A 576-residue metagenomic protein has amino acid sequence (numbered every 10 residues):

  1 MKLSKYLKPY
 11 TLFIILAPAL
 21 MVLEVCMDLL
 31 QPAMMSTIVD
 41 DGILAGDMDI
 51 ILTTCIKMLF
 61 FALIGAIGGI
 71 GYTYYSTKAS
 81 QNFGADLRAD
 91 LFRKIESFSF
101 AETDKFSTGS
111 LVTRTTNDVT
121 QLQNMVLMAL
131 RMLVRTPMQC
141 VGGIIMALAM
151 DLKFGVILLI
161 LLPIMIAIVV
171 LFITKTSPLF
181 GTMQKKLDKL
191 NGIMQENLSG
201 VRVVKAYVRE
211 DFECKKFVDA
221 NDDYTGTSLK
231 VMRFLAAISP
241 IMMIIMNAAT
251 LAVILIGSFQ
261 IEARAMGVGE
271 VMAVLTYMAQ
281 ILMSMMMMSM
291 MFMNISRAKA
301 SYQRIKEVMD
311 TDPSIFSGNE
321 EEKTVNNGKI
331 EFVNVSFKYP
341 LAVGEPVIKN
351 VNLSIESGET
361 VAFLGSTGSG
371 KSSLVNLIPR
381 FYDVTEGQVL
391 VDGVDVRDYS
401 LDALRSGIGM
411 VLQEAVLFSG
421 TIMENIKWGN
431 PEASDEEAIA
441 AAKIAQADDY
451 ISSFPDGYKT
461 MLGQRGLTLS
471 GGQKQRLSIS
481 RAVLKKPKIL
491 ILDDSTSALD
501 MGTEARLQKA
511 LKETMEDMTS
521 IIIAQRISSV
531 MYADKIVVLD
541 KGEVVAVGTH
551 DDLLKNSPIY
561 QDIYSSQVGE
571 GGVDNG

Functional and structural regions predicted by a protein language model:
S4, L12-A33, T37, T54-M58 (+5 more regions): Alpha-helical segments in transporter systems
K8-G71, Y75, L148-K153, R264-V268 (+1 more regions): Transmembrane helix-loop-helix hairpins at lipid-water interfaces of multipass membrane proteins, especially the type-1
P9, F13-C26, F61-I64, M128-T182 (+1 more regions): Transmembrane helices of ABC transporter permease
P9, S76, S97-A101, N117-V126 (+8 more regions): An intracellular "coupling" helix at the cytosolic face of ABC transporter transmembrane type-1 domains
A45-G46, Q81, A89-T113, N117-V119 (+6 more regions): Short intracellular "coupling" helices and adjacent cytoplasmic loop segments at the cytosolic face of multi-pass
D47-I51, M146-I160, V169, K230-R304 (+1 more regions): Helix-loop-helix
T324-G576: ABC-type nucleotide-binding domain
